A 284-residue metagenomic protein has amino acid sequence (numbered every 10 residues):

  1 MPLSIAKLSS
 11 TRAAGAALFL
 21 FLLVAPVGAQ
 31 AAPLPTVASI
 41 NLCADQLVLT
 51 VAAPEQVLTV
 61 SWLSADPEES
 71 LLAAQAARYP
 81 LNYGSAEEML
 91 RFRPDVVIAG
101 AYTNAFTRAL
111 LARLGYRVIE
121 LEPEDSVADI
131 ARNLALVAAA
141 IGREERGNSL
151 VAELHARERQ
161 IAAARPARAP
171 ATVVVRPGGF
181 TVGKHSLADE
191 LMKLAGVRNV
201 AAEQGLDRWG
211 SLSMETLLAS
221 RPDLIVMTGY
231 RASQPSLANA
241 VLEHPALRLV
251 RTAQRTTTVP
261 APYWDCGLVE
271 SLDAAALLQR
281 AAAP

Functional and structural regions predicted by a protein language model:
P2-A17: Bacterial N-terminal signal peptides that target proteins for export
A14-P26: Bacterial N-terminal signal peptides
P35-T36, I40, A128-A139, N148 (+1 more regions): Structured C-terminal subdomain patch of bacterial secreted/periplasmic proteins
P35-V48, R146-V197: Basic- and aromatic-lined ligand-binding clefts that recognize polyanionic substrates
T36-F92, V96-Y102, T107, V200: A short, structured surface patch at a secondary-structure boundary
A77-E87, E124, G205-M214: Short helix-initiation/N-cap motifs at beta->coil->alpha
A86-P94, L114, S211-R221: Short helices/loops that flank or line small-molecule/ion binding pockets
L187-W209, G229, R255-T258: His/Asp/Glu-enriched short active-site or ligand-binding loop at hydrolase and phosphoryl-transfer sites
